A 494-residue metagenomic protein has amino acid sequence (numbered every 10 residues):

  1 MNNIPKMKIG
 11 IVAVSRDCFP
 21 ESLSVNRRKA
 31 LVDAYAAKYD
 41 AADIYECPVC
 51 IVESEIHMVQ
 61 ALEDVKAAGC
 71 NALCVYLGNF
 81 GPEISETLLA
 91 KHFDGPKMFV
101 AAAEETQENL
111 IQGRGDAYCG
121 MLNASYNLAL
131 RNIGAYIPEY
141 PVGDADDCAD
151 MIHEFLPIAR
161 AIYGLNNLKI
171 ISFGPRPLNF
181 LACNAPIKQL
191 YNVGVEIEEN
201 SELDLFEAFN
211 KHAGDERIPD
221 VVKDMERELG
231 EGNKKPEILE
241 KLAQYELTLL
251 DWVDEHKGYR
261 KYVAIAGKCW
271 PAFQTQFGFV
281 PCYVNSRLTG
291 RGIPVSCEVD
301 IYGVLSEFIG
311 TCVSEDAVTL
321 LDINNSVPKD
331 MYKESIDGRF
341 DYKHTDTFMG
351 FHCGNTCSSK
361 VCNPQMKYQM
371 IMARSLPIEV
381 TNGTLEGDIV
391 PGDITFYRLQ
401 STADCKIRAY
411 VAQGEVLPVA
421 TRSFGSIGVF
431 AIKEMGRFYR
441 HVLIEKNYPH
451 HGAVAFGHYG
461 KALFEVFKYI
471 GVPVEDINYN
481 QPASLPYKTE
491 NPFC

Functional and structural regions predicted by a protein language model:
M1-A37: N-terminal basic/disordered segments at the start of proteins
N2-I9, D43, E105-N233: Cap/lid and interdomain-hinge subdomains that line or gate substrate/regulatory clefts in soluble alpha/beta enzymes
H57-C70, T87-L89, T248-G258: Short, well-structured alpha-helical segments in soluble
C70-N79, M98-V100, Y262-G267: Periplasmic-binding protein-like
L88-G115, L122-N127, S286-V299: Short, acidic/small-residue loops that bind anionic groups at enzyme active sites
V222-V313: Long, internal scaffold/assembly segments composed of regular secondary structure
T289-R422: C-terminal catalytic subdomain
M370-C494: Extended hydrophobic packing segments that form well-structured cores
